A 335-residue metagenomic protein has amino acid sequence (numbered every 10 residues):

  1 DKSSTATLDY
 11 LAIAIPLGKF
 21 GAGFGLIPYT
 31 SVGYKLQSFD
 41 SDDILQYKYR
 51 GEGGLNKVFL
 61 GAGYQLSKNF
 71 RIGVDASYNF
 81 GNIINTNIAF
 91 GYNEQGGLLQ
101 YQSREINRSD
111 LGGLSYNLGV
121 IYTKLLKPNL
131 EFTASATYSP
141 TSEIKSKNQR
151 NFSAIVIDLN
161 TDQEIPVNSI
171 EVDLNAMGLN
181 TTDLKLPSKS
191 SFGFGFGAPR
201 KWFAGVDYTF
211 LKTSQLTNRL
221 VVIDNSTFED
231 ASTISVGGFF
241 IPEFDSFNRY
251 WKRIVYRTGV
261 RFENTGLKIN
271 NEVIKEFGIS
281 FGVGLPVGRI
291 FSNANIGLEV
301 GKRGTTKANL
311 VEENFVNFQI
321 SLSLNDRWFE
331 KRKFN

Functional and structural regions predicted by a protein language model:
D1-N335: Subset of outer-membrane beta-barrel
